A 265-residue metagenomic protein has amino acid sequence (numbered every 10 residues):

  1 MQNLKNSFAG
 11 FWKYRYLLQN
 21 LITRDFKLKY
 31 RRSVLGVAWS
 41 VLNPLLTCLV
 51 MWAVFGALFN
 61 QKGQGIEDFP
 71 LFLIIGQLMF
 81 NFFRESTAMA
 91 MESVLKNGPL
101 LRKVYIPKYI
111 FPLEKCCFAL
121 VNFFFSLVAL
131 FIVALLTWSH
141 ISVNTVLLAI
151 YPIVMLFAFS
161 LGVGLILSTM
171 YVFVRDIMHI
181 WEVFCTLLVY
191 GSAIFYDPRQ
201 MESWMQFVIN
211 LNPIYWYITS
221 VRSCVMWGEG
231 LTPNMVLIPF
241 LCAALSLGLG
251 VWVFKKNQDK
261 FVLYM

Functional and structural regions predicted by a protein language model:
M1-M265: Hydrophobic transmembrane alpha-helices and immediately adjacent juxtamembrane helices of multi-pass inner-membrane
